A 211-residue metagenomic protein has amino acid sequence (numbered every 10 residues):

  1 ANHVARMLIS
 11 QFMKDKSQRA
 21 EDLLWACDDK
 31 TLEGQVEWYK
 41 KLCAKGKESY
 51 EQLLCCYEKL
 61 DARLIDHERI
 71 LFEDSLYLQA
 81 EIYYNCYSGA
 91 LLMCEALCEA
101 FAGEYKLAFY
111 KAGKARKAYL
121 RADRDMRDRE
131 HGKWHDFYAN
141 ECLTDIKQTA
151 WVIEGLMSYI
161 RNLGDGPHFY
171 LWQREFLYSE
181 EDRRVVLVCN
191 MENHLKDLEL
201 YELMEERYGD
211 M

Functional and structural regions predicted by a protein language model:
A1-M211: Substrate-binding groove of N-acetylhexosamine-processing glycoside hydrolases
